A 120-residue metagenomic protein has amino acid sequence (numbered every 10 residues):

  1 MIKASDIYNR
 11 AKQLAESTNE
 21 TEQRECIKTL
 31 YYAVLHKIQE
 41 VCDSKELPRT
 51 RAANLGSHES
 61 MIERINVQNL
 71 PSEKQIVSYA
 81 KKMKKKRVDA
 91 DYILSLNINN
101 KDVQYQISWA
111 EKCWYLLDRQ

Functional and structural regions predicted by a protein language model:
M1-Q120: Terminal alpha-helical segments
